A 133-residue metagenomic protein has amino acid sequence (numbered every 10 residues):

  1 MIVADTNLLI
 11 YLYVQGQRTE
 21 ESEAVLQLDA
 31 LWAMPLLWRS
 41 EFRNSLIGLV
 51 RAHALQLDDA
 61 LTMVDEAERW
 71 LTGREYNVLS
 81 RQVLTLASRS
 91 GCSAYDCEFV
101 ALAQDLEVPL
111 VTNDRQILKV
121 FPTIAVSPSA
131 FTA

Functional and structural regions predicted by a protein language model:
M1, C92, V100-A133: Acidic, PIN/NYN-like endoribonuclease modules and their adjacent C-terminal/linker elements
M1-W38, L49-D58, Q116, A133: Short, well-structured N-terminal submotif of metal-dependent ribonuclease cores
Y13, L46, F121-P122: Short, flexible helix/strand-to-coil boundary loops that buttress conserved ligand/catalytic motifs in alpha/beta
L28-W32, L49-A52, A67-R74, L86-S90: Alpha-helix C-capping/helix-to-loop hinge sites
R39-R43, S80, I117-L118: Alpha-helix N-cap/helix-start and coil->helix boundary motif
R43-L71, Q82: Active-site-proximal, substrate-binding regions of enzyme catalytic domains and RNA-binding/basic surfaces
W70-N113: Active-site neighborhoods of divalent-metal-dependent phosphate/nucleic-acid chemistry enzymes
